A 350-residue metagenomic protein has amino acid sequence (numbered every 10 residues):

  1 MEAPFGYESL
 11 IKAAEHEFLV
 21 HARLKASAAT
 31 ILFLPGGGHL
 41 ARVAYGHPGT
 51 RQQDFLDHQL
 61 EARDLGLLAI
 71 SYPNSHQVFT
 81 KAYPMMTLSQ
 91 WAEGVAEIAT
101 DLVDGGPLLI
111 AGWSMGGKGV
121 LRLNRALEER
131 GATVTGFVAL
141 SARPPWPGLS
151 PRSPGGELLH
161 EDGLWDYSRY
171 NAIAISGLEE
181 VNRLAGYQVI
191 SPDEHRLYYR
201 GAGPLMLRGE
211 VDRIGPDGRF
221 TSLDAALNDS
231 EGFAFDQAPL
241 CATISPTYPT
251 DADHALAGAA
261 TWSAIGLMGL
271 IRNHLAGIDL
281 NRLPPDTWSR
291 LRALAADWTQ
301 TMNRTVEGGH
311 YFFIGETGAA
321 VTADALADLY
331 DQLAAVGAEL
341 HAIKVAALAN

Functional and structural regions predicted by a protein language model:
M1-S27: N-terminal cap/lid segment of alpha/beta-hydrolase-fold proteins
R23-L68: Short, surface-exposed "cap/lid" segments of acyl-processing enzymes
A69-P84: Glycine-rich "HGGG/HGxG" loop immediately N-terminal to the catalytic nucleophile of the alpha/beta-hydrolase
T80-V103: Alpha/beta-hydrolase active-site loop
A111-V120: Gly/Ala-rich beta-loop-alpha elbow adjacent to hydrolase catalytic centers
F137-G148: Active-site nucleophile loop of the alpha/beta-hydrolase fold
E157-D286: Alpha/beta-hydrolase
G266-N350: Catalytic active-site module of serine/aspartate enzymes centered on a nucleophile-bearing elbow/loop
